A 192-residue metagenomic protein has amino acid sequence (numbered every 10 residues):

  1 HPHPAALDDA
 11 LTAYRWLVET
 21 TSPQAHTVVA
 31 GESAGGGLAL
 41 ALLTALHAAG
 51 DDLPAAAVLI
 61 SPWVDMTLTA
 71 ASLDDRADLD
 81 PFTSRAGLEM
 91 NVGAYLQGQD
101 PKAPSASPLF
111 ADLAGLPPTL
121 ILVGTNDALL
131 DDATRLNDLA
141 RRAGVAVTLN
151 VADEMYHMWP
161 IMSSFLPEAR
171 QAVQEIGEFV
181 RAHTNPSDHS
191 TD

Functional and structural regions predicted by a protein language model:
H1-D192: Alpha/beta-hydrolase superfamily serine-hydrolase fold, recognizing
